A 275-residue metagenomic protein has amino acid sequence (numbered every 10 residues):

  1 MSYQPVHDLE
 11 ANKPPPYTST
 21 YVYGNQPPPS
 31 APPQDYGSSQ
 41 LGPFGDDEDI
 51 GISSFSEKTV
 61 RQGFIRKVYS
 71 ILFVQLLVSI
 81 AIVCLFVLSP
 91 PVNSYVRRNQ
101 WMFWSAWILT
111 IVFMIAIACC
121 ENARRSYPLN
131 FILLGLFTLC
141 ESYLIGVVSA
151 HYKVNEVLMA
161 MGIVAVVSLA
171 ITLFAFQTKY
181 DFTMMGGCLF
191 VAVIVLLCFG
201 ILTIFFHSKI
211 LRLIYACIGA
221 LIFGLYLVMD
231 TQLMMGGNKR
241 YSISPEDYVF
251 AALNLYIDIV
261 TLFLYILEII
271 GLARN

Functional and structural regions predicted by a protein language model:
M1-N275: A hydrophobic alpha-helical transmembrane-helix feature that marks the membrane cores and membrane-interface segments
